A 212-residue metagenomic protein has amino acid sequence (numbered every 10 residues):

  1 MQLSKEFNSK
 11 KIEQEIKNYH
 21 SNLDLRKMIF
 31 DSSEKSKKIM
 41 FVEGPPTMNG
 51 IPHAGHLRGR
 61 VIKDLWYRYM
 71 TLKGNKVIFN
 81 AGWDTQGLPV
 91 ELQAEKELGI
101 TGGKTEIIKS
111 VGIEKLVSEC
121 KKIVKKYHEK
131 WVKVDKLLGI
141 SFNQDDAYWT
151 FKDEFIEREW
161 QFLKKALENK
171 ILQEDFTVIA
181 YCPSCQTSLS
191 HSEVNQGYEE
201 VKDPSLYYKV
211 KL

Functional and structural regions predicted by a protein language model:
M1-L212: N-terminal, positively charged nucleic-acid-binding surface of large information/translation enzymes
